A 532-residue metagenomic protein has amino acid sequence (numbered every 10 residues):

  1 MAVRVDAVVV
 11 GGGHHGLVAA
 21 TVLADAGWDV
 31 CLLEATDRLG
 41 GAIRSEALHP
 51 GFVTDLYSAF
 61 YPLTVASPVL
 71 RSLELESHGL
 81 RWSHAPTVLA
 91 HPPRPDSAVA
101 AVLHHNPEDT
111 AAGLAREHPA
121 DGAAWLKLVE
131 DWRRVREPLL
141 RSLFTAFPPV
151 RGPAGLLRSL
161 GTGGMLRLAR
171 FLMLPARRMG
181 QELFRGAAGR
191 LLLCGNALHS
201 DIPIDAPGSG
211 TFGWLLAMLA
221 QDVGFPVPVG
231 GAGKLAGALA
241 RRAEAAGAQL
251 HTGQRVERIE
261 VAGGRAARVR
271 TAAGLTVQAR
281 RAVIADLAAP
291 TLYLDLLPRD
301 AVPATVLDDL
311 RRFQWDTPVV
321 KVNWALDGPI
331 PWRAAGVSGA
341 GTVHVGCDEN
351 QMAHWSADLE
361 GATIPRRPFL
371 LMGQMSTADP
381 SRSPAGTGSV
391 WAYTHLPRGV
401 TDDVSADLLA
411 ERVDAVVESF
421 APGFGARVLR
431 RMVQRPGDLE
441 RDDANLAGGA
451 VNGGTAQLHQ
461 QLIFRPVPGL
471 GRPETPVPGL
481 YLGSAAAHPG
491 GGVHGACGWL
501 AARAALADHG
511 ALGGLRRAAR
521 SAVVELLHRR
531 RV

Functional and structural regions predicted by a protein language model:
V3-S142: N-terminal glycine-rich phosphate/pyrophosphate-binding loop and immediately adjacent elements
S58, A485-L506: A conserved FAD-binding loop/helix module that cradles the flavin
D109, R116, P290-D295, P384-V416: Conserved FAD/dinucleotide-binding core of flavoprotein oxidoreductases
H118, P329-I330, A362-P365, S383 (+1 more regions): Flavin-binding catalytic cores
R133-A246, G253, L446-T455, H459-Q460: Active-site/ligand-binding neighborhood in enzyme catalytic cores
G186-P203, P365-L371, G423-H488: A glycine-rich dinucleotide-binding beta-alpha-beta segment and adjacent secondary-structure elements that constitute
R255-S383: Mid-domain catalytic core of redox enzymes that form a hydrophobic substrate pocket/lid adjacent to a catalytic redox
V261, D508-V532: Active-site-proximal substrate-binding core of FAD-dependent oxidoreductases
